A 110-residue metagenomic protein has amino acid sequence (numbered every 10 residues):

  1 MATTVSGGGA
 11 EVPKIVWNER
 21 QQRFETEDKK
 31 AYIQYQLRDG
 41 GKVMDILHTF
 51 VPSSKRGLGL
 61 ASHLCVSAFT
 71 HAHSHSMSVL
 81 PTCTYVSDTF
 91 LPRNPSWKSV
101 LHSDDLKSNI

Functional and structural regions predicted by a protein language model:
M1-Q21, K98-V100, D104-I110: Eukaryotic N-terminal low-complexity, Ser/Thr- and Lys/Arg-rich leader segments that predominantly function as
R20-M44: A conserved beta-strand-loop-helix scaffold within acyl/acetyltransferase catalytic domains
T49-R56: A short, internal acetyl-CoA/4′-phosphopantetheine-binding micro-motif in the GNAT/acyltransferase core
P52, A68-H71, H75: Short alpha-helical scaffold segments that flank and stabilize functional sites
G57-T70: Conserved acetyl-CoA-binding loop-helix of GNAT-fold acetyltransferases
H73, M77-I110: Conserved active-site alpha-helix within GNAT-family acetyltransferase domains
